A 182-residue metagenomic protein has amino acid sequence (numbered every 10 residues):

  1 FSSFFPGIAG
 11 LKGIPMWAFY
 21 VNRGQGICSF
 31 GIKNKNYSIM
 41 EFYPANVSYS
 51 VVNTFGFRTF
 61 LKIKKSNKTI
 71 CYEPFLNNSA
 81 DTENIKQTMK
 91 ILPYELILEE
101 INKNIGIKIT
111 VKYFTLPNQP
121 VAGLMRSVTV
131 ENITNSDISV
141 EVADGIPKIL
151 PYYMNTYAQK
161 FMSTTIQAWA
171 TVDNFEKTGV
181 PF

Functional and structural regions predicted by a protein language model:
F1-F182: Anionic coordination/interaction segments
